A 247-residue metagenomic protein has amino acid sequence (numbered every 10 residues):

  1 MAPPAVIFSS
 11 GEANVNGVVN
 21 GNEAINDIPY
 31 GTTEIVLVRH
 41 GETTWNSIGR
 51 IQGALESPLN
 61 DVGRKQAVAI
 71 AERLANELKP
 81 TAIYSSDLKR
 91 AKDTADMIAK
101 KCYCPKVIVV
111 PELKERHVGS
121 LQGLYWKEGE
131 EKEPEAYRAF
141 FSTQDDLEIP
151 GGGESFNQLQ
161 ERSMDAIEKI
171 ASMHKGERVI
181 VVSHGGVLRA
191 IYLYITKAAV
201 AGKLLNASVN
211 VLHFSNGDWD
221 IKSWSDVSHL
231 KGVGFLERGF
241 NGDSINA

Functional and structural regions predicted by a protein language model:
M1-T33, D220-K222, H229-A247: Eukaryotic N-terminal low-complexity, Ser/Thr- and Lys/Arg-rich leader segments that predominantly function as
A2-N16, N20-Y30, V68-R138: Phosphate-coordination/substrate-recognition cap region in phosphate-metabolizing enzymes
T32-H40, V181: Short, hydrophobic/glycine-enriched beta-strand segments
V36, E42-D93, I98, I149-M164: Loop-to-helix element that buttresses phosphate recognition and phosphoryl-transfer chemistry
R50-P58, L124-W126, D145, K197-A199 (+1 more regions): Short glycine-enriched, charge-decorated loop/helix-capping segments at active-site entrances that position
N76-K79, I170-R178: Glycine-rich phosphate-binding loop signature in dinucleotide/nucleotide-binding domains
A99-M164, D220-D226, F235-A247: Phosphate-handling substructures
A198-D220: Domain-level recognition of soluble alpha/beta enzyme cores, biased toward histidine phosphatases/phosphomutases
